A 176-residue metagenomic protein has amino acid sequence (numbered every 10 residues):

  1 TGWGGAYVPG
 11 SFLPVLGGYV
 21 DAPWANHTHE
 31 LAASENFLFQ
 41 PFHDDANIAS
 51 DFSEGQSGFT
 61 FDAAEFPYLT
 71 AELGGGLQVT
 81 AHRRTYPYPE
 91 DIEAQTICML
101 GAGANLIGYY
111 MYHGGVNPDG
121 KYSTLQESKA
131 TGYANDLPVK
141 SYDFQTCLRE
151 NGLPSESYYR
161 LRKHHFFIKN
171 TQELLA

Functional and structural regions predicted by a protein language model:
T1-L100: Substrate-binding/catalytic cleft of secreted carbohydrate-active enzymes, primarily glycoside hydrolases
D62-A81, I97-A176: Carbohydrate-binding surfaces of carbohydrate-active enzymes
